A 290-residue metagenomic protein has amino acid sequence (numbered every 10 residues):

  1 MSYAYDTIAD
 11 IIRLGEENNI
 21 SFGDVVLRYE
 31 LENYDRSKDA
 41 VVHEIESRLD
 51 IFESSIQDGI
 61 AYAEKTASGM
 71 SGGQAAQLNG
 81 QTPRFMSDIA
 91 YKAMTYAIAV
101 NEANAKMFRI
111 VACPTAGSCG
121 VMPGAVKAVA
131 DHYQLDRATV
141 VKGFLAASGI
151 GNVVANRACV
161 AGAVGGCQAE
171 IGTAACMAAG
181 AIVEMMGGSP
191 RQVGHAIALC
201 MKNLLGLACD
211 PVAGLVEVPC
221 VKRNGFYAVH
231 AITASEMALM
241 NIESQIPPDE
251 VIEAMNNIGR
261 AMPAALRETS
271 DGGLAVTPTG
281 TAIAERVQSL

Functional and structural regions predicted by a protein language model:
M1-F108, H132, N241, P248-L290: Generic N-terminal targeting/processing segments that precede catalytic cores or assembly contacts
R84, C113-A116, A138, G162-E170 (+2 more regions): Alpha-helix capping and helix-loop boundary segments enriched in small/acidic/polar residues
F85, A112-C119, D131, L135-T139 (+1 more regions): Glycine- and small hydrophobic-enriched segments that form the cores of compact globular domains
S87-N104, T139-A158, N203-P211, I246 (+2 more regions): Acidic-glycine-rich active-site phosphate/pyrophosphate-binding loop
M107-A125, A169-A174: Conserved phosphate/anionic-ligand binding catalytic regions in large, soluble enzymes, centered on
P123-Q134, A179-G187: Alpha-helical support elements that line or immediately flank enzyme active sites and cofactor-binding pockets
L145-A181, N203-H230: A structural-propensity feature for long, helix-poor, extended segments
E184-L290: Functionally critical mobile loop/hinge segments
